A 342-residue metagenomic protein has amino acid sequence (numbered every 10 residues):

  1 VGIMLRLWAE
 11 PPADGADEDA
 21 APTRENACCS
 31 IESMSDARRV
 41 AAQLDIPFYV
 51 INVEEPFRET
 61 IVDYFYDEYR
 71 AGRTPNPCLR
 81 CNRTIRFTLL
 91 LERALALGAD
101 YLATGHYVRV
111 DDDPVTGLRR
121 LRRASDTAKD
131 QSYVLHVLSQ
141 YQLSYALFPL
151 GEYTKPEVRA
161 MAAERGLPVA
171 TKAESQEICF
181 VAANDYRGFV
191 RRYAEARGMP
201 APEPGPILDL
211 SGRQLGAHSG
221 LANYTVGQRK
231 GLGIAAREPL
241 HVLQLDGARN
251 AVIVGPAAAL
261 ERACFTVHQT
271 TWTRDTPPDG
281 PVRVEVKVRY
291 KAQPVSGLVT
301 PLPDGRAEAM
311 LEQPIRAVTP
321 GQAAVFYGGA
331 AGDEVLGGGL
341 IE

Functional and structural regions predicted by a protein language model:
V1-H136, L147, E157-V158, V242: ATP-dependent adenylation/nucleotidyltransferase module used to activate substrates
A103-V110, P114-E342: AMP-forming adenylation/ATP pyrophosphatase catalytic core
